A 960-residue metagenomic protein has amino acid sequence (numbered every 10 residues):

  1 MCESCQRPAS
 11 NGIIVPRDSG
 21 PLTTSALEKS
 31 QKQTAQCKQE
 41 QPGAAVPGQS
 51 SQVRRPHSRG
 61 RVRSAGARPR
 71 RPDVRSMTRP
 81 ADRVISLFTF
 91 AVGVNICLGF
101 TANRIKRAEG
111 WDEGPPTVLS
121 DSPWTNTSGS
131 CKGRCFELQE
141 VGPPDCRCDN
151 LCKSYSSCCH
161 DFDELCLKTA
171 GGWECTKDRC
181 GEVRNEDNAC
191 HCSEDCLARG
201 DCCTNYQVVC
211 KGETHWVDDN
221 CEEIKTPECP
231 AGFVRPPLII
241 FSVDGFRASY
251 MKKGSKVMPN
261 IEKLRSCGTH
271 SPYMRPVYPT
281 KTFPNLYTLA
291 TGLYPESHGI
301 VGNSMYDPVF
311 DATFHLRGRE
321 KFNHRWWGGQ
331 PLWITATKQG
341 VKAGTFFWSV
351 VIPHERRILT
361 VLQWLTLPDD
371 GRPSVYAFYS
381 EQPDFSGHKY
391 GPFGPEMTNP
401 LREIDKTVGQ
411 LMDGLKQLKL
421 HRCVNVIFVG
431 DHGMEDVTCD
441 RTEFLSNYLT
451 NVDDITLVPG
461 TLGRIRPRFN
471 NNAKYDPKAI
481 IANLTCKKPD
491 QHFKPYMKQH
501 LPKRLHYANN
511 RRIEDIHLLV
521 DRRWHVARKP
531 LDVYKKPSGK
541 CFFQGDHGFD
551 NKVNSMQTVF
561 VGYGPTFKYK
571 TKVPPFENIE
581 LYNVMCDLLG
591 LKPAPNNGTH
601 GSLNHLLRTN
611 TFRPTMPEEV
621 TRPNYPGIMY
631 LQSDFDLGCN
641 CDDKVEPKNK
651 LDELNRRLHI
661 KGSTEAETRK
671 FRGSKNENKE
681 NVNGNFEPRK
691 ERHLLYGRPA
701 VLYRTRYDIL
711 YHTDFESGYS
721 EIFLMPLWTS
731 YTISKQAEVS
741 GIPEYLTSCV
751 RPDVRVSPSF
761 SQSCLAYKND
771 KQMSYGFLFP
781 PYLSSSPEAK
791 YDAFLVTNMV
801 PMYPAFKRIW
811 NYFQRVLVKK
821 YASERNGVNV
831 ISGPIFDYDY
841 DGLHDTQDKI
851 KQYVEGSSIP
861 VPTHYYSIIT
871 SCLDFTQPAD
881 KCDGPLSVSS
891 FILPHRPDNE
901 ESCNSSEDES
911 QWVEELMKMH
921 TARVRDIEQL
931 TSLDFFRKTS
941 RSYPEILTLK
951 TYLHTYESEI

Functional and structural regions predicted by a protein language model:
F90-T125, G129, T169-A170: N-terminal signal peptide
T127-T214: Secreted, short cysteine-rich peptides and small extracellular cysteine-rich domains stabilized by multiple disulfide
D219-T269: Active-site-proximal N-terminal segment of extracellular/periplasmic enzymes that hydrolyze or transfer
A231, H354-D369, Y376, P383-V424 (+1 more regions): A long, amphipathic alpha-helix that forms part of the scaffold/cap immediately adjacent to metal-dependent active
S249-S297: Short, structured active-site-proximal loop/turn typified by the sulfatase FGly-forming signature C/S-X-P-X-R
T288, G292-G391, P489: His/Asp/Glu-rich, glycine-adjacent segments that coordinate divalent cations and/or stabilize oxyanion chemistry on
D440, T621, P626-Q632, C639-I960: Domain-level detector for secreted/extracellular nuclease and nuclease-toxin modules, and for the ENPP-like C-terminal
L457-T571, F576-V584: Active-site neighborhoods of enzymes that stabilize oxyanions during catalysis
